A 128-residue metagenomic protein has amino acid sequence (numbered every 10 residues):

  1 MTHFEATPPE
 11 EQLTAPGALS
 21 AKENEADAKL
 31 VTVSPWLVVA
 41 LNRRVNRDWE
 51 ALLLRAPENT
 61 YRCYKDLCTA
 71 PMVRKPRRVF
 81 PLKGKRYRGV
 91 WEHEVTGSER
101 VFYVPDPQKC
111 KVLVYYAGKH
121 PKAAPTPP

Functional and structural regions predicted by a protein language model:
M1-R43, R47-A51, P57-E58, P76 (+1 more regions): Enriched for short, Lys/Arg-rich terminal
R55-A56, A70: Glycine-centered secondary-structure boundary/capping sites
D66-K75: Acidic-basic catalytic patches of nuclease active cores, encompassing PD-(D/E)XK and other metal-cofactor nuclease
